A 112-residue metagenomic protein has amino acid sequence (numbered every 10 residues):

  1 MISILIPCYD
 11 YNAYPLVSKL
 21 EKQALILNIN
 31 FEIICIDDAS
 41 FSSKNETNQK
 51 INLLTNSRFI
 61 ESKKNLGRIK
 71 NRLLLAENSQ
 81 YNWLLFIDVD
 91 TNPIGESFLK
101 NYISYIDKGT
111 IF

Functional and structural regions predicted by a protein language model:
M1-S3, E32: Cell-envelope/extracellular polymer assembly enzymes that use nucleotide-activated donors
D10-L25: Short, well-formed alpha-helical segments that are part of the catalytic scaffolds of diverse glycosyltransferases
N30-A39, I60-S62: Short beta-strand/loop segment that forms part of the nucleotide-sugar
I36-T47, T91-N92: A conserved acidic beta->alpha catalytic loop
S62, I87-V89: Catalytic metal- and UDP-sugar-binding loop of GT-A-like glycosyltransferases, i.e., residues flanking the conserved
S62-S79: Glycine-rich, basic loop-to-helix element that forms the pyrophosphate-binding segment of sugar-nucleotide handling
L84: Short aromatic/hydrophobic "clamp" motif used to bind/position activated sugar donors
S97-F112: Conserved donor NDP-sugar-binding/catalytic core segment of glycosyltransferases
